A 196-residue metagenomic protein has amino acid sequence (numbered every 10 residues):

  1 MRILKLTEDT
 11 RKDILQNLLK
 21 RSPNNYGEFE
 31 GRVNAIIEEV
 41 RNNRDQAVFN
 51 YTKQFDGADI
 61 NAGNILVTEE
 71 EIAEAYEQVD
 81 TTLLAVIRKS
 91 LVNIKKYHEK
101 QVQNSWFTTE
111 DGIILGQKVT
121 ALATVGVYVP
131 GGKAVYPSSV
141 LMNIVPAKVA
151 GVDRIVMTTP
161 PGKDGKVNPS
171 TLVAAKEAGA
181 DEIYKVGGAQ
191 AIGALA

Functional and structural regions predicted by a protein language model:
M1-L122: N-terminal Rossmann-like NAD(P)+-binding subdomain of aldehyde/semialdehyde dehydrogenases
R2, K185, G193-A196: Glycine-rich anion-binding loops and their surrounding alpha/beta cores
R44, D153, D181: Short acidic/polar active-site loop segments enriched in Thr and Asp
F55, G162-K163, Q190: Positions that flank functional sites
T108-V173: Conserved small-residue-rich beta-alpha loop and adjacent elements that most often cradle the phosphate/pyrophosphate
I114, A191-A194: An acidic, phosphate/nucleotide-engaging active-site surface
T171-A191: A glycine-rich helix N-cap at a beta->alpha junction
